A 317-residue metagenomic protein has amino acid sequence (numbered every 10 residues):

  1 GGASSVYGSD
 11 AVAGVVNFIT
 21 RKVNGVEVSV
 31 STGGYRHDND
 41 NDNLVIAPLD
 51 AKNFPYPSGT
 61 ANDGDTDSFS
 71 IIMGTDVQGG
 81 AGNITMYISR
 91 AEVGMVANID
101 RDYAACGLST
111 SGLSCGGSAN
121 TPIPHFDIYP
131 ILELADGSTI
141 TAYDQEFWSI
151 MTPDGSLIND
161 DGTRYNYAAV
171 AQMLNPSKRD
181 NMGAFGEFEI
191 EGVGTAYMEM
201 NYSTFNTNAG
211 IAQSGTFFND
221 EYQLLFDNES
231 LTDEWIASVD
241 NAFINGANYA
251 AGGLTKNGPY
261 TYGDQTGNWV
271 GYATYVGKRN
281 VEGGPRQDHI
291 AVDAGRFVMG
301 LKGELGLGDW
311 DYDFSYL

Functional and structural regions predicted by a protein language model:
G2-V6, D10-M299, L305, D309-D311: Surface-exposed beta-strand-turn/loop segments characteristic of Gram-negative outer-membrane beta-barrels
F314: Extended, charge-enriched "interface" segments that sit outside catalytic cores
